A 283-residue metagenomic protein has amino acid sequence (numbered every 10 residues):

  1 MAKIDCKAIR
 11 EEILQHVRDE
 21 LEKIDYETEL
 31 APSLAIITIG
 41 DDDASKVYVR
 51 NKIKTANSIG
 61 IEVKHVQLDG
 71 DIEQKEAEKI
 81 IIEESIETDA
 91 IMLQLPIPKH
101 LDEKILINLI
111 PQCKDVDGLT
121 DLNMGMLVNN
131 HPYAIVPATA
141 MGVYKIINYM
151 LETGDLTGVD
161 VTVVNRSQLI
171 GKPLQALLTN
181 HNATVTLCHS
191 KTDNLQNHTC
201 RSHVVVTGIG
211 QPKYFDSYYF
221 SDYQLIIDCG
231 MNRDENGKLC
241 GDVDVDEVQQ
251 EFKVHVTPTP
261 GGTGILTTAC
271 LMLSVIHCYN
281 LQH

Functional and structural regions predicted by a protein language model:
M1-T28: Positively charged, low-complexity intrinsically disordered leader regions
A31-D41: Short beta-strand segments enriched in small/hydrophobic residues
D41-N51, A134-L225, C229, D234 (+1 more regions): Glycine-rich phosphate/diphosphate-binding loop of Rossmann-like nucleotide-binding domains
A56-G70, V185-C188: Short beta-strand elements in bilobed, periplasmic/extracellular small-molecule ligand-binding domains
E76-E87: Short, well-structured alpha-helical segments in soluble
A90, L95-H100, G210-K213, M231-D234 (+1 more regions): Short glycine-rich anion-binding loops that position phosphate/pyrophosphate groups of nucleotides and phosphorylated
M92-L156: Anion-binding alpha/beta catalytic cores of soluble intermediary-metabolism enzymes, centered on
K104-G125, G230-Q282: Rossmann-fold NAD(P)-binding glycine/threonine-rich loop
